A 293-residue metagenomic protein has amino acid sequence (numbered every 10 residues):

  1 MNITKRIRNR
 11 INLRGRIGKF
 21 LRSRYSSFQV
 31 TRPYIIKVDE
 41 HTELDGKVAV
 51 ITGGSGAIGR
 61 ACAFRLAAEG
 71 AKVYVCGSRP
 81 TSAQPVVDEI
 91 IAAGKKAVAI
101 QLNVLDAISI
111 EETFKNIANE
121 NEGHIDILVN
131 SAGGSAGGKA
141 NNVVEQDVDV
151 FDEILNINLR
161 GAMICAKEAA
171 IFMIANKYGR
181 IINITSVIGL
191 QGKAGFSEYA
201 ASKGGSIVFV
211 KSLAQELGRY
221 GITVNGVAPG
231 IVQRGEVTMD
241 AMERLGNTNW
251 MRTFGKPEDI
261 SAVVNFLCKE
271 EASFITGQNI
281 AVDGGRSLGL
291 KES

Functional and structural regions predicted by a protein language model:
I35-D39, A140, Q191, N265 (+1 more regions): Short C-terminal tail/terminal secondary-structure segment of NAD(P)H-dependent dehydrogenase/reductase domains
V48, S55-G56, R79: Conserved glycine-rich cofactor-binding loop
K139-V143, D147-L155, L245: Substrate-binding pocket helix/loop in short-chain dehydrogenase/reductase
A166, S202, V210: Active-site helix of classical SDR
I171, Q215-E216, S273: Alpha-helical segment proximal to the catalytic Tyr-Lys
S186: Residue(s) in the substrate-gating loop at a strand-loop-helix junction that position the organic substrate next
G218, T223, I275-G277: Short, small/polar-rich loop/turn modules that mediate ligand/substrate recognition or access, typified
